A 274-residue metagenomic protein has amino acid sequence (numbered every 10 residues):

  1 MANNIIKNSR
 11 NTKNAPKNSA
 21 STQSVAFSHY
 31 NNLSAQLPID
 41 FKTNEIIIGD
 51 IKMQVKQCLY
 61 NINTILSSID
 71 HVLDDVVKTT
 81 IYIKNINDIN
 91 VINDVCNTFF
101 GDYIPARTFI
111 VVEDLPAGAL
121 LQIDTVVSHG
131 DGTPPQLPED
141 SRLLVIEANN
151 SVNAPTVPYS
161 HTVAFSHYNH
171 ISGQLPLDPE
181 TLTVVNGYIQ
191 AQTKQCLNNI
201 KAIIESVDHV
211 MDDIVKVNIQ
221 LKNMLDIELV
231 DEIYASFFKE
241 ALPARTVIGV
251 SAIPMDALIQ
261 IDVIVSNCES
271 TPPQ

Functional and structural regions predicted by a protein language model:
M1-Y60, T64-V77, I83-N198, A202-D212 (+1 more regions): N-terminal presequence-like segments and the immediate start of the first folded domain
